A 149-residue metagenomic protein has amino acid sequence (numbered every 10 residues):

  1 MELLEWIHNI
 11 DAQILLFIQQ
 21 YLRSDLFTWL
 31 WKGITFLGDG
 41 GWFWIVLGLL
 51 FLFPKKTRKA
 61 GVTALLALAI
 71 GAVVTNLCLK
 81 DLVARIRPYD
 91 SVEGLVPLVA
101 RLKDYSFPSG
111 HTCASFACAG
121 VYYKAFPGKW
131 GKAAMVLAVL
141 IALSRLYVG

Functional and structural regions predicted by a protein language model:
M1-W44, N76-D104: N-terminal transmembrane-helix/juxtamembrane module of multi-pass inner/ER membrane proteins
Y21-K32, L52, K56, A60 (+1 more regions): Membrane-helix interfacial "entry" motifs
L26, G41, K56-G61, F126-A133: Membrane-helix interface segments
G33, L49, L65, M135-V139: Residue-level signature of the transmembrane alpha-helical core of multi-pass small-molecule transporters
D39, P54-K55, V83-A84, V148-G149: Short helix-capping/hinge motifs at transmembrane helix termini and TM-loop junctions
V46-V73: Interfacial segments of alpha-helical transmembrane regions
G71, T75-N76, I141: Alpha-helical transmembrane segments of multipass membrane proteins
V96-G149: Membrane-embedded catalytic cores of phosphoryl/pyrophosphoryl-handling enzymes
